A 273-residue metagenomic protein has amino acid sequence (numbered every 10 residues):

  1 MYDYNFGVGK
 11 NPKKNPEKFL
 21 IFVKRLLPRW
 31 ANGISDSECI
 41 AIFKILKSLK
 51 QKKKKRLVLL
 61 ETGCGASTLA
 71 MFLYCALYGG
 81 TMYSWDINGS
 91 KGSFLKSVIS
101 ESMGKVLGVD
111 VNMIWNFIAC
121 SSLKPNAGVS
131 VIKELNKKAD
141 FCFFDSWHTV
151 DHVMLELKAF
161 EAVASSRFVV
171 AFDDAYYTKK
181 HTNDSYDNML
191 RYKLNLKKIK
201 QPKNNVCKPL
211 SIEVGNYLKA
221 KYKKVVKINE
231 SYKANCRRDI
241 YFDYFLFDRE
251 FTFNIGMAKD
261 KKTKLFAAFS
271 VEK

Functional and structural regions predicted by a protein language model:
M1-F143, W147-K273: A short alpha-helical cap/connector motif
